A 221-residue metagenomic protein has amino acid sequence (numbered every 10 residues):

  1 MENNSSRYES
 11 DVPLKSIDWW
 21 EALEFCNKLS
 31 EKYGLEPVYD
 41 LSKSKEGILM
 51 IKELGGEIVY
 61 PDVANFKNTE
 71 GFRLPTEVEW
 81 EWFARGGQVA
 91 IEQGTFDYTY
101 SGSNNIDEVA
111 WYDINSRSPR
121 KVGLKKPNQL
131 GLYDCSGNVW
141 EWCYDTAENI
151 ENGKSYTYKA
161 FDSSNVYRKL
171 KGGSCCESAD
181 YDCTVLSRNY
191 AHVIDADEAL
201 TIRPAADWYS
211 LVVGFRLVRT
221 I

Functional and structural regions predicted by a protein language model:
M1-D11, I114-R117, R188-I202: Short glycine/proline-rich turn/loop motifs
M1-N105, D145-E148, R219-T220: Active-site microenvironments of metalloenzymes and redox enzymes
E9-D11, T69-G71, E77, I106 (+5 more regions): Extracellular structured ligand-interaction cores
P13, T99, E108-W111, K121-L124 (+2 more regions): Conserved beta-strand positions that form and line the central face of beta-propeller blades
K15-S16, R73-P75, E81, A110 (+4 more regions): Structural recognition of the beta-strand scaffold that forms the well-ordered cores of secreted hydrolase catalytic
I58-K67, I106-S136, S164: Short, well-ordered junction/capping motifs at the entry into regular secondary structure
K126-N128, F161-I221: Disulfide-stabilized, aromatic/cysteine-rich ligand-recognition loop
C143-T157: Cytochrome P450 core scaffold surrounding the K-helix E-X-X-R motif and the conserved "meander" helix-loop region
